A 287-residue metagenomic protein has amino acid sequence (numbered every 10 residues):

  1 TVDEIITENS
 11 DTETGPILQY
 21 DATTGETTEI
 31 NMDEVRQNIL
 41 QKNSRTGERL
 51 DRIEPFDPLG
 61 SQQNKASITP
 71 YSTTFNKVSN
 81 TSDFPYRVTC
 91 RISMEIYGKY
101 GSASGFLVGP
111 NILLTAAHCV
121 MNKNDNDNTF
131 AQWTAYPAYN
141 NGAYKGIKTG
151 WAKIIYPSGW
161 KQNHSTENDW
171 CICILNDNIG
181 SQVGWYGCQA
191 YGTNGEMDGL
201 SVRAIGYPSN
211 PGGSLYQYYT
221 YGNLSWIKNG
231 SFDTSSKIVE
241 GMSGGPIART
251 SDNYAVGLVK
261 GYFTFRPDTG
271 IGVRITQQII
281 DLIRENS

Functional and structural regions predicted by a protein language model:
T1-L107: Protease-domain processing segments flanking chymotrypsin-fold serine proteases, especially trypsin-like
K65-R87, S93-S102, V108, M121 (+1 more regions): Conserved catalytic-core segment of clan PA serine endopeptidases
F84-P137, G222-S231, R249, K260-T264 (+1 more regions): Catalytic histidine site
A103, G109, L113, D169-C171 (+5 more regions): Structural detector for hydrophobic anchor residues on beta-strands
C119-M121, A138-A143, D177-S181, P208-N210 (+2 more regions): Acidic glycine-/aspartate-rich tracts in secreted/extracellular proteins
N141, G150, T166-I238, T276: Chymotrypsin/trypsin-fold serine protease catalytic domain
K237-V259: Catalytic nucleophile loop of clan PA
G244, V256, G261-F263, I280 (+1 more regions): Terminal interaction modules at protein C-ends
